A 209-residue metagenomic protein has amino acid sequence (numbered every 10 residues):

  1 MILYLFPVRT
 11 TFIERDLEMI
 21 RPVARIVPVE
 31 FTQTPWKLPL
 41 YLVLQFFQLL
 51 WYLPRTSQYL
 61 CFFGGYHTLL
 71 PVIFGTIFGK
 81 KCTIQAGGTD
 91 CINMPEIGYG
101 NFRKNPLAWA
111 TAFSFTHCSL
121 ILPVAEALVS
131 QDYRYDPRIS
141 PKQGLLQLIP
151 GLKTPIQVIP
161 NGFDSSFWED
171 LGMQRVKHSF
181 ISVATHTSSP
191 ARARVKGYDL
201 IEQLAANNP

Functional and structural regions predicted by a protein language model:
M1-Q33, A206-N207: N-terminal subdomain of nucleotide-sugar transferases
Y4-L5, L50-T68, F78-T83, L120: Short N-terminal targeting/anchoring amphipathic segment
Y4-R15, C61, S188-K196: A short, glycine/small-residue-rich beta-strand->loop->alpha-helix junction that serves as a flexible
V27-W51, C61, G98-Y99: A short, charged, and often flexible helix/loop element on the N-terminal side of the glycosyltransferase catalytic
L40-Q45, K81, I92-F113, R134-G144: Nucleotide-sugar donor phosphate/pyrophosphate-binding loop at the beta->alpha transition of glycosyltransferases
G75-M94, F115, L120-P123: Active-site proximal beta-strand in glycosyltransferases
W109-W168: A short, active-site helix/loop in glycosyltransferases that binds the activated sugar's phosphate group
I159-F167, L171-A206: Conserved donor-binding/catalytic core segment of Leloir-type glycosyltransferases
